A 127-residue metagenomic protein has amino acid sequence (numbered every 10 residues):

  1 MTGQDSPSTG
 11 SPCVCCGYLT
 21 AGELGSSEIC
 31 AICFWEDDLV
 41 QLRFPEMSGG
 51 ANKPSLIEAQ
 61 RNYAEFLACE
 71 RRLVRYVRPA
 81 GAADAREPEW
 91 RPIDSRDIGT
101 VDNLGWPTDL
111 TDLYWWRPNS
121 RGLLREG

Functional and structural regions predicted by a protein language model:
M1-S8: Long, low-complexity, Lys/Arg-enriched
G10-S11, S27: Residues immediately within or flanking Cys/His clusters that coordinate Zn2+ in small zinc-binding modules
S11-P12, Y18-L19, D84-A85: Metal-centered catalytic cores of metalloenzymes
C13-C16, C30-C33: Short cysteine-rich clusters marking metal-coordination/redox-active sites
L19-A21, F34-D37: Cys/His-rich microdomains that often coordinate metals
A21-S27, V40-R43: Short Cys/His-rich "knuckle" micro-motifs
E36-A68: Short metal-binding segments enriched for Cys and/or His
L67-G127: Long, contiguous alpha-helical scaffold regions
